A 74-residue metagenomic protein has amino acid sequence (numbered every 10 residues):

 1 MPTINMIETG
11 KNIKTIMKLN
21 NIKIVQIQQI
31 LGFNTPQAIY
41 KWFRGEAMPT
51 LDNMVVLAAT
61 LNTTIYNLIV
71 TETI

Functional and structural regions predicted by a protein language model:
M1-I22: A short, Lys/Arg-rich alpha-helix, primarily the initiator
I13, I27-Q28, I39-W42, L68: Conserved hydrophobic/aromatic packing and binding residues within compact polymer-binding modules
K14, V25, V55: Residues within the helices of the helix-turn-helix
M17, Q28, A58: The alpha-helix within a helix-turn-helix
F33-M48: Recognition helix of helix-turn-helix/homeodomain-like DNA-binding domains that insert into the DNA major groove
W42-F43, N53, E72: DNA major-groove recognition helix of helix-turn-helix
D52-N67: DNA major-groove recognition helix of helix-turn-helix/homeodomain DNA-binding modules
N67-I74: Short amphipathic recognition helices of helix-turn-helix/homeodomain-type DNA-binding modules
